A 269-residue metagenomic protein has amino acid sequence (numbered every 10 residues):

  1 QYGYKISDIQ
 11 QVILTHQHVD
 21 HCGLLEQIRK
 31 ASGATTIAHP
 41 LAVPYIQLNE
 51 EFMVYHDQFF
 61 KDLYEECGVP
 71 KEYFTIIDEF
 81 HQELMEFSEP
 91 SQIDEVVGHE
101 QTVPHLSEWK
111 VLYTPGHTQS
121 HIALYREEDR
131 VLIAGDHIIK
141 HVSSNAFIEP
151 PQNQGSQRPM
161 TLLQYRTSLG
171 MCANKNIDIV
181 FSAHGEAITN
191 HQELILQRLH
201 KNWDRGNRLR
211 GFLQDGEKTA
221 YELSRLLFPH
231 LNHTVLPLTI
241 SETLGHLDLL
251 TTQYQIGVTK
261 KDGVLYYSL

Functional and structural regions predicted by a protein language model:
Y2-T102: Active-site HxH/HxHxD metal-binding segment of metal-dependent hydrolases
T15-H21, H39, H117, H121 (+2 more regions): Histidine-centered divalent metal-coordination motifs
C22, Y165, T243: Aromatic/hydrophobic pocket-lining residues that form the small-molecule binding cavity in soluble enzyme cores
G23, M160, L238: Residue-level signal for the nucleotide or nucleotide-sugar donor/cofactor binding architecture
K30, T114, T251: Short, contiguous alpha-helical
G33-A38, I133-G135, V235: Short hydrophobic/aromatic-enriched beta-strand-loop microsegments
E83-F87, E108-G206: Metallo-beta-lactamase
N207-L269: C-terminal regulatory/interaction regions
